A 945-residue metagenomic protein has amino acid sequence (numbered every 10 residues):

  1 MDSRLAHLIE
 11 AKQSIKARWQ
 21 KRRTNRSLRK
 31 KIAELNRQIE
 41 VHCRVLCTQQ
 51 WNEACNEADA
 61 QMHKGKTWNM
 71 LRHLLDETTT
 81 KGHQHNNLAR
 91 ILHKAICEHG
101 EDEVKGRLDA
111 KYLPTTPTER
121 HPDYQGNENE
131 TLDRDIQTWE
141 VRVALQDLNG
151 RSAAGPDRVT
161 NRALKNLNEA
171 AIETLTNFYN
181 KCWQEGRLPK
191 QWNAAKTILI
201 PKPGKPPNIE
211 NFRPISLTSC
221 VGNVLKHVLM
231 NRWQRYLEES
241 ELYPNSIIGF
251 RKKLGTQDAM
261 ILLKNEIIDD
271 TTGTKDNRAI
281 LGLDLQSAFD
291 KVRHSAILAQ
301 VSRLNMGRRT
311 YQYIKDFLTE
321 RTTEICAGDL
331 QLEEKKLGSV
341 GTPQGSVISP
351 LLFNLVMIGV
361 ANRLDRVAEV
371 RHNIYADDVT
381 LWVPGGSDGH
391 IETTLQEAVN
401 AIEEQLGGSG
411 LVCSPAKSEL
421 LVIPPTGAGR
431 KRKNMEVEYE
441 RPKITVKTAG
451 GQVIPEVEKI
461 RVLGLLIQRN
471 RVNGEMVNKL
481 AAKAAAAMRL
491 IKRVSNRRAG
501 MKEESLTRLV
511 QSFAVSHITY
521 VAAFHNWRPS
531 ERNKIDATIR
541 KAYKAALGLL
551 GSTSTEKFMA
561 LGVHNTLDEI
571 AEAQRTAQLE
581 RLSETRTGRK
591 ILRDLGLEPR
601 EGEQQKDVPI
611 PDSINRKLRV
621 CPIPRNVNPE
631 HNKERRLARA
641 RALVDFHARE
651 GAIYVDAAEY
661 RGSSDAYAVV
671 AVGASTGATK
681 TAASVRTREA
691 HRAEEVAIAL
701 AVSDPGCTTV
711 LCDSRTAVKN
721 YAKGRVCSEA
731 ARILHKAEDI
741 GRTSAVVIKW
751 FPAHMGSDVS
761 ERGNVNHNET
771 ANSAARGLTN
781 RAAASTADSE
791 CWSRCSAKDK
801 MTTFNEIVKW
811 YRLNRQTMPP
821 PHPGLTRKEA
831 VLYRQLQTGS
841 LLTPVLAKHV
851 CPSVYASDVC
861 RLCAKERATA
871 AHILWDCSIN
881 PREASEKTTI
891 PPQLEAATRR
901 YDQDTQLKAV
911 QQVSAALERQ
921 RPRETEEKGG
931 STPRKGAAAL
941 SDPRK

Functional and structural regions predicted by a protein language model:
M1-R90, R508-Q511, H517-I518, A522-R532 (+4 more regions): Arg/Lys-enriched, amphipathic patches
R22-Q137, V437-T445, Q574-G602: Basic/polar low-complexity segments
G65-E210, V224, Y243, L466 (+4 more regions): Surface-exposed loop/turn segments and immediately adjacent short secondary-structure elements within folded domains
E130-S346, V383: Conserved pre-catalytic core of RNA-dependent polymerases
D316, D645, G651, A658 (+6 more regions): Helix/loop segments that flank and initiate small ligand/metal-binding modules
E333-E334, A640-T709: RNase H-like nuclease fold core
V379-L381, G385, S530, A658-D665 (+2 more regions): RNase H catalytic domain
V412-E458: Short, conserved micro-motifs composed of acidic
